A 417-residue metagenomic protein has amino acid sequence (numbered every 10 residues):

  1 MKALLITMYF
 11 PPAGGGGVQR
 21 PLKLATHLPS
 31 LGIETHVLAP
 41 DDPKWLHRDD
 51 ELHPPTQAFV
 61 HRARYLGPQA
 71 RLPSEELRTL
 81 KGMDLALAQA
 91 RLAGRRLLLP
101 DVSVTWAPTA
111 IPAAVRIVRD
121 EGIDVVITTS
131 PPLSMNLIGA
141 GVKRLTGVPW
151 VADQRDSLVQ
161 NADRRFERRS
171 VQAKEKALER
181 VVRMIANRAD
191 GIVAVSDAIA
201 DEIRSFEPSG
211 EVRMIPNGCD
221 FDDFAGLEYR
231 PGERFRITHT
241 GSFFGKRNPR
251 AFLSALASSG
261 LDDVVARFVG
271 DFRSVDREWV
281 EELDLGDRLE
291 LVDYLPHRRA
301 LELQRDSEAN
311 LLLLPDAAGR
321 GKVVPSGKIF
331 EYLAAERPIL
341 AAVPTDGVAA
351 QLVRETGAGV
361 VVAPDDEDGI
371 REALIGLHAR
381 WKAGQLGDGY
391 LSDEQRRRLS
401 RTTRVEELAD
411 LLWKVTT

Functional and structural regions predicted by a protein language model:
M1-P68, V212, S259, T417: N-terminal subdomain of nucleotide-sugar transferases
V37-T109, V118: A conserved catalytic-core segment of Leloir-type glycosyltransferases
V115, S134-L137, G141-L145, L158-V159 (+1 more regions): Membrane-proximal helix-turn-helix segments that form the acceptor-binding/catalytic region of lipid-linked
D190, Q304-K322: Acidic donor-binding loop of glycosyltransferase active sites
A198, G218: Carbohydrate-associated surface elements
R230-R247, L253-L256, R404: Conserved donor-binding/catalytic core segment of Leloir-type glycosyltransferases
V275-E302: Nucleotide-activated donor-binding/catalytic signature segment of Leloir-type glycosyltransferases, i.e., the conserved
P364-D365, G369, K382-K414: A charged, aromatic-enriched C-terminal amphipathic alpha-helix characteristic of glycosyltransferases across folds
